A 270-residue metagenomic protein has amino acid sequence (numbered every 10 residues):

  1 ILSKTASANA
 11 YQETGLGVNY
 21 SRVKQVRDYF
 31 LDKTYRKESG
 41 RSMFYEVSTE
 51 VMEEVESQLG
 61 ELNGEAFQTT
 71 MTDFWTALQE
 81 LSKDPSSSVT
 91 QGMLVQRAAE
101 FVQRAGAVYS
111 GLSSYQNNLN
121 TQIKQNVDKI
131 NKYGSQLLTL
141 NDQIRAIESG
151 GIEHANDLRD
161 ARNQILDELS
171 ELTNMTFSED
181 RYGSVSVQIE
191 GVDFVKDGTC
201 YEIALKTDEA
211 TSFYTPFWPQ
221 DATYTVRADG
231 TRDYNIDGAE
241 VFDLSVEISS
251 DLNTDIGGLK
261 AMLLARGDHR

Functional and structural regions predicted by a protein language model:
I1-R270: Structural signature of extracellular appendage/secretion-system components
